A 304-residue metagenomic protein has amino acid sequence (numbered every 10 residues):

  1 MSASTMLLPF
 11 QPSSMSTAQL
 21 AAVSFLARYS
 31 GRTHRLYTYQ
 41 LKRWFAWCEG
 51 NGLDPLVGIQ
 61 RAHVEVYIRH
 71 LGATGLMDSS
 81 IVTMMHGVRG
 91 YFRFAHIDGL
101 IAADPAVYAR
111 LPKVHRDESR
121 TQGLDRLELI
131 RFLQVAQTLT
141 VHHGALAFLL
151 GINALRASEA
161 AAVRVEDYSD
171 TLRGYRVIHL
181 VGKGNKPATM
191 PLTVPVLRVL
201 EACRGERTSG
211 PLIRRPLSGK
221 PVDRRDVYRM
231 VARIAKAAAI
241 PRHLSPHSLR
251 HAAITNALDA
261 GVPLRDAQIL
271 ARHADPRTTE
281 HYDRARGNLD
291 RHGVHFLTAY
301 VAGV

Functional and structural regions predicted by a protein language model:
M1-V304: Conserved catalytic core of the tyrosine transesterase superfamily
